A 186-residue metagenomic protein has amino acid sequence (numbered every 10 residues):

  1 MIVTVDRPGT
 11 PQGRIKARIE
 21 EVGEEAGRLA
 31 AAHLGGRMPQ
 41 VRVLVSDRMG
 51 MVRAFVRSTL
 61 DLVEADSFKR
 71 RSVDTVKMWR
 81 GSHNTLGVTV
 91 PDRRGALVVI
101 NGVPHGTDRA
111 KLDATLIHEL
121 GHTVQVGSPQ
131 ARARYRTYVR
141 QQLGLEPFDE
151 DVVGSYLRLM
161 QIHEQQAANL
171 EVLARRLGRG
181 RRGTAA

Functional and structural regions predicted by a protein language model:
M1-G87, R175: A metal-dependent hydrolase signature that marks the N-terminal structural subdomain at the beginning of catalytic folds
P11-A17, V103-G106, L157: Second-shell loop/turn segments in exported
M51-A54, T107, V124, R132-R134: Short catalytic/ligand-binding loop motif for oxyanion handling, primarily in non-cytosolic enzymes, centered on
T59-A110, L120-G127: Active-site scaffold of zinc-dependent metalloenzymes
H83-T89, G102, A110, Q130 (+1 more regions): Metalloprotease/metallohydrolase-associated module, dominated by Zn2+-dependent proteases
L116: A conserved beta-strand element that flanks and buttresses the S-adenosyl-L-methionine
